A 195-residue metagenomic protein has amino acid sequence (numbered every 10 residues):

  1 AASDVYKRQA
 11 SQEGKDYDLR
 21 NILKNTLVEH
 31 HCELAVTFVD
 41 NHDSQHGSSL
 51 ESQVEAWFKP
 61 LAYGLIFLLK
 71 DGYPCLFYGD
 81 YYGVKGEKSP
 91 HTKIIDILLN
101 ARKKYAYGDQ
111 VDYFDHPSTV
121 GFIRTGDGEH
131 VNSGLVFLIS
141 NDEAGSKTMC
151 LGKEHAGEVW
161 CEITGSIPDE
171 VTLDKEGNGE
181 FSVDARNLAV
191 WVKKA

Functional and structural regions predicted by a protein language model:
A1-Y6: Short, small-residue-biased leader/transition segments that mark boundaries at the very start of proteins
D16-L27: Alpha-helical scaffolding within the catalytic cores of extracellular/periplasmic polymer-degrading hydrolases
E33-D96: Aromatic/acidic polysaccharide-binding cleft in carbohydrate-active enzymes
F77-G83, D109-S118: Acidic carboxylate-rich catalytic motifs and surrounding loops in phosphoryl-/glycosyl-chemistry enzymes
K103-F114, P168-V171: Short secondary-structure junctions
F114-E154: Carbohydrate-binding surface patches
G152-I167: Solvent-exposed beta-hairpin/edge-strand motifs
V171-A195: C-terminal beta-strand-rich structural cap/linker in extracellular carbohydrate-active enzymes
